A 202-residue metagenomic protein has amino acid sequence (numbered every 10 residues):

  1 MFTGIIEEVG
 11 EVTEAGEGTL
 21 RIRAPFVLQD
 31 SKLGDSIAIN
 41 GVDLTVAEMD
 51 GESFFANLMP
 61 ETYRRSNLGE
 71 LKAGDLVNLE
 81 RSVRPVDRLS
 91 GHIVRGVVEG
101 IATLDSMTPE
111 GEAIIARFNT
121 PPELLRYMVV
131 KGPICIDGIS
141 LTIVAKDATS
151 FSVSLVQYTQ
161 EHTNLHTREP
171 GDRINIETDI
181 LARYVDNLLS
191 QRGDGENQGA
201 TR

Functional and structural regions predicted by a protein language model:
M1-R202: Conserved loop->alpha-helix
